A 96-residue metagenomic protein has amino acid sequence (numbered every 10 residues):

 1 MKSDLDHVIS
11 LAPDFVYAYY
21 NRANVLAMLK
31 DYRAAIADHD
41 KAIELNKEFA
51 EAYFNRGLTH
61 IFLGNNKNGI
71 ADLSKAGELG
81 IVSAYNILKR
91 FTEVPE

Functional and structural regions predicted by a protein language model:
M1-E96: Alpha-helical tetratricopeptide repeat
